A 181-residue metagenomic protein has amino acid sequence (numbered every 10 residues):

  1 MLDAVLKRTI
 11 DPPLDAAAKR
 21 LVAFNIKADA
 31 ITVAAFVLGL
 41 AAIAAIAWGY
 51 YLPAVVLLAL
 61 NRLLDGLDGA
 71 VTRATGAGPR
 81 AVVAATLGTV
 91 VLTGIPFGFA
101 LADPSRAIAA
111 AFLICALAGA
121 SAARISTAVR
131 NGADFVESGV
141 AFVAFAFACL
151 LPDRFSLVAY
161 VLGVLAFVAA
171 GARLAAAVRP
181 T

Functional and structural regions predicted by a protein language model:
M1-D3, P53-A54: A short, structure-level motif marking secondary-structure boundaries and short turns
L2-A17, V83-T181: A feature for the membrane-embedded catalytic helix bundles of lipid/isoprenoid biosynthetic enzymes
V5, N25-D29: N-terminal membrane topogenic signal
P13-A23, W48, V71-R80, A128-R130: Short juxtamembrane and helix-loop transition motifs at transmembrane-helix boundaries in membrane proteins
N25, A45-G49, A102, L150-L151: Helix-loop junctions at the membrane-solvent interface of multi-pass transporters, primarily the C-terminal
A30-G78, A110-L117, F155-F167: Membrane-embedded alpha-helical segments that form the functional core of polytopic membrane enzymes, especially those
